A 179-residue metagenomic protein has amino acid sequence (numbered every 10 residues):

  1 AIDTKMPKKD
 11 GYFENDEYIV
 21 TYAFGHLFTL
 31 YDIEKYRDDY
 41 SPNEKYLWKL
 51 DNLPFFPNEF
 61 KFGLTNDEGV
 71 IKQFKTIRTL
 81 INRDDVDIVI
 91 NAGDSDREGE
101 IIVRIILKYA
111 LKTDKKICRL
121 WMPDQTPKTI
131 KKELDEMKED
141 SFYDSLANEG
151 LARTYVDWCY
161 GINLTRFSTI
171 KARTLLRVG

Functional and structural regions predicted by a protein language model:
A1-V178: Intrinsically disordered, low-complexity regulatory segments
